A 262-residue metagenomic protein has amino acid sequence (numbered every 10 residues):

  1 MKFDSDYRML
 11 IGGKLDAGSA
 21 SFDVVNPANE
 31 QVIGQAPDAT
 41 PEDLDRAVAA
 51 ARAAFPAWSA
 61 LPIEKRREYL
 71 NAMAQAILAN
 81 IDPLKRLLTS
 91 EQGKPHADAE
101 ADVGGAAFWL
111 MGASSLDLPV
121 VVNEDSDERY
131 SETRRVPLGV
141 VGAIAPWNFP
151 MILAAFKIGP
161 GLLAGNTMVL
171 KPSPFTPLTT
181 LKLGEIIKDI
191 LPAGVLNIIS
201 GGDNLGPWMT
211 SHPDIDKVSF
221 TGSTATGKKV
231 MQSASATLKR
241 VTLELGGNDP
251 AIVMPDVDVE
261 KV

Functional and structural regions predicted by a protein language model:
M1-R129: N-terminal Rossmann-like NAD(P)+-binding subdomain of aldehyde/semialdehyde dehydrogenases
V121-K261: Rossmann-like NAD(P) dinucleotide-binding subdomain of oxidoreductase/dehydrogenase enzymes
